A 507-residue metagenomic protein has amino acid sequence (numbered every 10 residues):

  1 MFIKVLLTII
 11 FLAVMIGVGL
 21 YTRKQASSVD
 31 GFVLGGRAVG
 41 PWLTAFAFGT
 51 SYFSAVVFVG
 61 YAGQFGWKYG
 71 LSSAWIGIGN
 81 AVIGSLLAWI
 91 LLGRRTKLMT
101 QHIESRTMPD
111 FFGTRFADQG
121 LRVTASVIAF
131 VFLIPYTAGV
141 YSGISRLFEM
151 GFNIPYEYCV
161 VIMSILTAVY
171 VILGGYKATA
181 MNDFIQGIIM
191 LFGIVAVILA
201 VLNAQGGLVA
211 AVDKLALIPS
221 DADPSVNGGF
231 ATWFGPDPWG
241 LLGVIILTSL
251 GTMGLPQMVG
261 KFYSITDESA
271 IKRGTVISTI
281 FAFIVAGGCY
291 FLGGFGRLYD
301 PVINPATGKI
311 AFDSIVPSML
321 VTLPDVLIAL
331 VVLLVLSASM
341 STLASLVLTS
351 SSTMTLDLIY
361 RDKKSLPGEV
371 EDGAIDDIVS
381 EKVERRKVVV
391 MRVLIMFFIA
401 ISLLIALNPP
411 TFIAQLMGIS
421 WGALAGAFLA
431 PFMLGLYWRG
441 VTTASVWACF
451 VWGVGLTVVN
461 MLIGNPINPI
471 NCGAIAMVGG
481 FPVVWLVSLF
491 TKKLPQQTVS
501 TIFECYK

Functional and structural regions predicted by a protein language model:
M1-G60, V171-G174: Membrane-interface "cap" regions at the ends of multi-pass membrane proteins
F2-V5, G63-G77, Y141-E157, K177-Q186 (+3 more regions): Transmembrane helix-loop boundary segments of multi-pass membrane transporters
V14-V29, I90-P109, V169, G175 (+7 more regions): Juxtamembrane interface elements at the cytosolic ends of transmembrane helices in multi-pass membrane proteins
V18, T22-Q25, L133, T137-Y141 (+7 more regions): Hydrophobic alpha-helical segments and their helix-loop junctions in multi-pass secondary transporters
V33-E104, G240-G251, M258-G260, S264-V302 (+1 more regions): Membrane-interface helix-loop-helix modules in multi-pass membrane proteins
I76-V171, V244-G251, S337-S345: Helix-loop-helix module between adjacent transmembrane segments
T114-V123, T355-P410: Loop-to-transmembrane helix boundary motifs in multi-pass membrane proteins
K364-V379, N465-K507: Terminal cytosolic tails of multi-pass membrane transporters, especially the segment immediately following the final
